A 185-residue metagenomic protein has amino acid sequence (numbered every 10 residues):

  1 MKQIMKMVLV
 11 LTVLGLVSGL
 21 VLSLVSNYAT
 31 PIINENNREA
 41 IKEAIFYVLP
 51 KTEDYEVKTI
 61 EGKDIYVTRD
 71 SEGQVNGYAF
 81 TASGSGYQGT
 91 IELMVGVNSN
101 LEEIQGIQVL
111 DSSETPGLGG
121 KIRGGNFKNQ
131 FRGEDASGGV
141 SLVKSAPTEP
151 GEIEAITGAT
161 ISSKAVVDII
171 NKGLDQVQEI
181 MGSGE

Functional and structural regions predicted by a protein language model:
K2-E185: Flexible, solvent-exposed loop/hinge segments and secondary-structure transition points
